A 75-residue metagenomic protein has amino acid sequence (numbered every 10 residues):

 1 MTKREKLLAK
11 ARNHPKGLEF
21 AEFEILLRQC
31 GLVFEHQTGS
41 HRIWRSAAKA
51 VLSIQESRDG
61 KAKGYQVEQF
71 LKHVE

Functional and structural regions predicted by a protein language model:
M1-N13: Solvent-exposed, charged helical/coil patches that constitute nucleic-acid or partner-interaction surfaces
K6, K16, L52: Flexible, active-site-adjacent loop/turn segments at secondary-structure boundaries
L8, E24, L71-V74: A generic alpha-helix structural signal
A11-G31: Polyanion-binding surface elements
Q29-Q55: A short, structured beta-strand/loop element
L52, E56-E75: C-terminal structural segments of small proteins and small subunits
